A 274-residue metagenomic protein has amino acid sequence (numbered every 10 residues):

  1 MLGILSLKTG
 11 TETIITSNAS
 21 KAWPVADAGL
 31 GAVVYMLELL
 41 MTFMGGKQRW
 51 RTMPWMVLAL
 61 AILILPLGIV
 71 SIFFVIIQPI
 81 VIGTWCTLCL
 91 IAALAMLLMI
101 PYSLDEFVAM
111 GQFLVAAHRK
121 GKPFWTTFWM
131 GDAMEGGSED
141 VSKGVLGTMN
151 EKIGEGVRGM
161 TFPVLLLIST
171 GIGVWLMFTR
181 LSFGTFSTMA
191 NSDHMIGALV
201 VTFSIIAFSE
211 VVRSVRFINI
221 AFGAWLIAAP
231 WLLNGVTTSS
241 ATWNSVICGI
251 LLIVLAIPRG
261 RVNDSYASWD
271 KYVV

Functional and structural regions predicted by a protein language model:
M1-I168, F178, T185-M195, T202-R213 (+4 more regions): Membrane-interfacial helix-loop segments of redox and metal-homeostasis proteins, especially TM-loop-TM junctions
I69-Q78, V174-R180, G223-G235: Hydrophobic alpha-helical transmembrane segments and adjacent interfacial helices in integral membrane proteins
F113-H118, R216-F222, N244-I247, Y266-Y272: Noncatalytic linker/hinge segments flanking ATPase motor cores
I168-W175, M195-T202, I218-A229, I247-L251: Mid-membrane cores of alpha-helical transmembrane segments in multi-pass membrane proteins, especially transporters
L233-V274: Terminal recognition/anchoring or ligand-binding modules at protein termini
